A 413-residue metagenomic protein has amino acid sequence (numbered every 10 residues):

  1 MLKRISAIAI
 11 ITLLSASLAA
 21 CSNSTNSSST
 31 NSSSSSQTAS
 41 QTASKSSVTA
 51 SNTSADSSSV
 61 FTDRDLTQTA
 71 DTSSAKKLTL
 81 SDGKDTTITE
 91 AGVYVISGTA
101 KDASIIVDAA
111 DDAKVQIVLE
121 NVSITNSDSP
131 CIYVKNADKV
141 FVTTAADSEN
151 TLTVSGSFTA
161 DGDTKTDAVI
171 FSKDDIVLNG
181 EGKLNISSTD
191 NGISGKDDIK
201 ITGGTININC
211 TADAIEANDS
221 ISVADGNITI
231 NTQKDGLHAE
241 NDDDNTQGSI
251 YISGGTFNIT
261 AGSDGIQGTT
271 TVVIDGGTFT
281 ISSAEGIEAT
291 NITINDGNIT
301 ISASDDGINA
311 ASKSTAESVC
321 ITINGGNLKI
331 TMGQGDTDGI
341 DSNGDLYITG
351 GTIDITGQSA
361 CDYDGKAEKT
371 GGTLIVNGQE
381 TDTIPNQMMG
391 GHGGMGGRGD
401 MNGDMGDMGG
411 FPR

Functional and structural regions predicted by a protein language model:
L2-R413: A composition-driven surface/loop motif
